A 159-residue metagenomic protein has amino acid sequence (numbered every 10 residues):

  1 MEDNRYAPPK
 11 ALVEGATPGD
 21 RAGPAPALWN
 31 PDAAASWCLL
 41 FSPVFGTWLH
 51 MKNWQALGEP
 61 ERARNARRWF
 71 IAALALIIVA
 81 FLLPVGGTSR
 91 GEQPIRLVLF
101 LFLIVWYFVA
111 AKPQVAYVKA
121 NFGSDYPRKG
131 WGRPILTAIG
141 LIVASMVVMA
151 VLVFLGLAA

Functional and structural regions predicted by a protein language model:
M1, M51, M146-M149: Detector for methionine-enriched segments
M1-N30: Low-complexity, intrinsically disordered extramembrane tails and loops of integral membrane proteins
V13, D20, E61-A159: Transmembrane helix recognition focused on a "late"/terminal membrane span
A22-W29, A35-F41, S124-K129: Short, exposed beta-strand "edge-strand" segments with a Pro/Gly-rich flavor and a Y/T-containing core
W29-N53, L103-I104, F108: Hydrophobic, aromatic-rich membrane-embedded alpha-helical segments
Q55-P60: Juxtamembrane helix-boundary/capping and inter-helix hinge elements in multi-pass membrane proteins
